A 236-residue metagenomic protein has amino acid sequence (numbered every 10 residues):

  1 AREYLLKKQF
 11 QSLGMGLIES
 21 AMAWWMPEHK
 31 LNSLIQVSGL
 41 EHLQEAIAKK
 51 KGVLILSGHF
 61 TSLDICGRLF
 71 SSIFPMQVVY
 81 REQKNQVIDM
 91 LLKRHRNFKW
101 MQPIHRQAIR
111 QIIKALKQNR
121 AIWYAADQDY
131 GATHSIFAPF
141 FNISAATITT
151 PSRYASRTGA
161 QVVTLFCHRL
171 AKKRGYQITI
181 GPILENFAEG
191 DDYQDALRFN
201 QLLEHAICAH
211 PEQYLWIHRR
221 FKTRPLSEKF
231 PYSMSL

Functional and structural regions predicted by a protein language model:
A1-S57, M90-R94, W100: Membrane-anchoring hydrophobic helices of lipid-metabolizing enzymes
R2, K7, I47-A48, S72-P75 (+1 more regions): Non-catalytic C-terminal accessory region of glycerolipid acyltransferases and related lyso-lipid remodeling enzymes
S38, G58-T61, Q83, Q107-A108: Short beta->alpha linker loops
S62-F74: Histidine-anchored nucleotide/phosphate-binding helix
L69-S72, D89-H95: Ligand-binding cleft/hinge of the Venus flytrap
Q77-K84: Short internal beta-strands
Q86-L92, H134-S135: Short, charged, surface-exposed secondary-structure boundary motifs
